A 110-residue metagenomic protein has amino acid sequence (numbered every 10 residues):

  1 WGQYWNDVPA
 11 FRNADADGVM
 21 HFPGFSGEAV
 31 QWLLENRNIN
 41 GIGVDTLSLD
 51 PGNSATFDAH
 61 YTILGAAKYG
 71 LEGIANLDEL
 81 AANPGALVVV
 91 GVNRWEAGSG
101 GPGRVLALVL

Functional and structural regions predicted by a protein language model:
W1-L110: Active-/binding-site microenvironments in catalytic and ligand-binding cores
